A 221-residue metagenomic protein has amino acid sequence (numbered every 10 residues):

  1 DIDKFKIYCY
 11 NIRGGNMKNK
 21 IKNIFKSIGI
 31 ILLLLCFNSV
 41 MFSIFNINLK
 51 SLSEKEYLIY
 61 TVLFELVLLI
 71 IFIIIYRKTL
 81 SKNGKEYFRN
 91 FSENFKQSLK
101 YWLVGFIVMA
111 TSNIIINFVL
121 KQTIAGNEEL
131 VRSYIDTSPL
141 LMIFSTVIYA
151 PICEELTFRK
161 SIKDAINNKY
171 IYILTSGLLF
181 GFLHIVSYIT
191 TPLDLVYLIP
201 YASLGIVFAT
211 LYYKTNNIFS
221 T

Functional and structural regions predicted by a protein language model:
D1-N16: Short, Lys/Arg-enriched N-terminal segments with co-localized hydrophobic residues within the first ~10-30 amino acids
N23-N38, Y101-V108, I173-L179: Alpha-helical transmembrane segments
S27-T79, E128-E129: Alpha-helical transmembrane segments in multi-pass membrane proteins
N46-S53, L120-K121, I162-L174: Membrane interface segments of multi-pass transport proteins and intramembrane proteases
L49-L52, K82-A150: Juxtamembrane helix-loop-helix connectors linking adjacent transmembrane helices in multi-pass membrane enzymes
S53-Y60, E128-Y134, P192-A202: Non-cytosolic membrane-interface motifs at loop->transmembrane helix junctions
I73-N83, L211-T215: Structural signal for the C-terminal ends of transmembrane alpha-helices and the immediately following loop
A110, D136-T221: Transmembrane helix-loop-helix hairpins at the membrane interface of multi-pass integral membrane proteins
